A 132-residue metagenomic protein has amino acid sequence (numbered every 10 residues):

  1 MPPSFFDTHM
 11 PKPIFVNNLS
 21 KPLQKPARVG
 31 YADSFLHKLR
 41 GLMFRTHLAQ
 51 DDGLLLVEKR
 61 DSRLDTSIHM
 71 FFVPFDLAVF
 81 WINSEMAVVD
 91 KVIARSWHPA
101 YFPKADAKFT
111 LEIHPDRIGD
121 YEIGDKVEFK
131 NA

Functional and structural regions predicted by a protein language model:
P2-A132: Compact, glycine-rich, soluble single-domain proteins
